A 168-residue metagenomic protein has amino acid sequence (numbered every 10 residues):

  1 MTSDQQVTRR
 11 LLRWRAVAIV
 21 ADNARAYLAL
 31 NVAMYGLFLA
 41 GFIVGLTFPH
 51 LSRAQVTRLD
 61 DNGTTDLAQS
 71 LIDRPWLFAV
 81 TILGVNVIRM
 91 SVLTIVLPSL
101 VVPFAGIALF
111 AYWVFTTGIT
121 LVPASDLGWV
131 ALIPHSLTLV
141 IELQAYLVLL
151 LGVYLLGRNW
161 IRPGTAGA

Functional and structural regions predicted by a protein language model:
R9-Y27, Q69, A168: Cytosolic juxtamembrane amphipathic/interface segments immediately preceding and feeding into a transmembrane helix
A18-A54: N-terminal signal-anchor transmembrane alpha helix
L46-L51, T94-P123: Transmembrane alpha-helix/helix-exit interface in multi-pass inner-membrane proteins
L51-I72, T116-A131: Membrane-interface interhelical connector segments
D66-T94: Interfacial helix-start motif at the membrane-water boundary
V130-V140: Non-cytosolic membrane-interface motifs at loop->transmembrane helix junctions
L139-L147: Hydrophobic transmembrane alpha-helical segments of multi-pass transport and channel proteins
L149-A168: Terminal transmembrane helical module of multi-pass membrane proteins
